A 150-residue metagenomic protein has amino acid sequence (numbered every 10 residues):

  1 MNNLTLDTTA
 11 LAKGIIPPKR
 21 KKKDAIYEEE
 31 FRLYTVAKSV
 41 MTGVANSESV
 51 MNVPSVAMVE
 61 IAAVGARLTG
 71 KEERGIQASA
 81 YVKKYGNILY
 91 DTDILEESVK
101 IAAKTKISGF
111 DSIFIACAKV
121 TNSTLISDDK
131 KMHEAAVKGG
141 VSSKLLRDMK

Functional and structural regions predicted by a protein language model:
M1-L4, P18, D24, I88 (+2 more regions): Acidic, PIN/NYN-like endoribonuclease modules and their adjacent C-terminal/linker elements
M1-V53, L68-E73: Short, well-structured N-terminal submotif of metal-dependent ribonuclease cores
A10-L11, A57-M58, I94, F114 (+1 more regions): Alpha-helix capping/helix-boundary segments
K13, A63, H133-E134: Alpha-helical elements of the RecA-like P-loop NTPase motor core of helicases
N46-M51, Y85, V120-T124: Short active-site oxyanion
M51, S55-V59, I76-T105: Acidic catalytic patch
P54, F110, D128: Replace "coordinates the UDP/GDP/TDP-sugar" with "coordinates nucleotide-activated sugar donors
G65-I76, Y85: Helix-adjacent hinge/juxtasegments
